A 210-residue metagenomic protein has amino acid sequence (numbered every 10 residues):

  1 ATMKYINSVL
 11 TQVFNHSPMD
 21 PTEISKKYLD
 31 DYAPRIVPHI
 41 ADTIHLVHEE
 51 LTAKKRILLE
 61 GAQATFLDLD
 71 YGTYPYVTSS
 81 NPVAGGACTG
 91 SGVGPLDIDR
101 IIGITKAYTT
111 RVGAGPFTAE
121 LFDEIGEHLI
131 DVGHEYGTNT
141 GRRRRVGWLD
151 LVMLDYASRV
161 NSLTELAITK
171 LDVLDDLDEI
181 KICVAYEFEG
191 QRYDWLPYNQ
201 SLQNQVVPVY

Functional and structural regions predicted by a protein language model:
A1-Y210: Non-transmembrane, aqueous-exposed alpha-helical and coiled segments at domain scale
